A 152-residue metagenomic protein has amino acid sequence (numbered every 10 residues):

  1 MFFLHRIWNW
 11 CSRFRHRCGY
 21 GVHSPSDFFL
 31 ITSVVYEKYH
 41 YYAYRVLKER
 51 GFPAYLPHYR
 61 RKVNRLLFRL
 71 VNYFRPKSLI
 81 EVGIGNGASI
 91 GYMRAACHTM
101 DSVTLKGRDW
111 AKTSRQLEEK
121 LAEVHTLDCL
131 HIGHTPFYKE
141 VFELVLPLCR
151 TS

Functional and structural regions predicted by a protein language model:
M1-T151: A short alpha-helical cap/connector motif
